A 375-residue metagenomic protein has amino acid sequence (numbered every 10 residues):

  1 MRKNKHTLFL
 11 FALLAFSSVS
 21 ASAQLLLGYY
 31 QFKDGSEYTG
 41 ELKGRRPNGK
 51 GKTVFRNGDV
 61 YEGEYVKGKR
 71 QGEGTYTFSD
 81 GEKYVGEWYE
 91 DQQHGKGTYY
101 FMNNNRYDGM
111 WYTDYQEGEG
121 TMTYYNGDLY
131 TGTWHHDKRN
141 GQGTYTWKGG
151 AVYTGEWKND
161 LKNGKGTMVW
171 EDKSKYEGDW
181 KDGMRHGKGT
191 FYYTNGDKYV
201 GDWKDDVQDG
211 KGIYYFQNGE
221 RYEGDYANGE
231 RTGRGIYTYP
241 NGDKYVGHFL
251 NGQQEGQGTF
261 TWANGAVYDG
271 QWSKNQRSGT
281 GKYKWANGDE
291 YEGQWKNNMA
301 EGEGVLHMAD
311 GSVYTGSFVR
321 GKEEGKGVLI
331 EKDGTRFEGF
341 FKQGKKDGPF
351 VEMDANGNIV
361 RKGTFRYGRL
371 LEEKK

Functional and structural regions predicted by a protein language model:
M1-F9: Bacterial N-terminal signal peptides that target proteins for export
F16-S20: N-terminal signal peptide c-region/cleavage motif recognized by signal peptidases
A21-K375: Glycine/tyrosine- and acidic-biased, solvent-exposed loop/turn segments at the edges of beta-strands
